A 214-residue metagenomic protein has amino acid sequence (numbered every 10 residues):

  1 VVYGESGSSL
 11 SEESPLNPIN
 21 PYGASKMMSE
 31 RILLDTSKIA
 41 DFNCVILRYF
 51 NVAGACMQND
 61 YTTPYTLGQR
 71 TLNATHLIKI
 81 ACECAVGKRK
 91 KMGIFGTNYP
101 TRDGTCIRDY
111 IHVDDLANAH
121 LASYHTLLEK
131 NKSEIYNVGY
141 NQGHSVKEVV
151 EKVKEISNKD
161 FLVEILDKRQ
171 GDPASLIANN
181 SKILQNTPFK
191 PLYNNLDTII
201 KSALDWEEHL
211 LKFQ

Functional and structural regions predicted by a protein language model:
V1-A53, M57-H76: Catalytic helix-loop patch of NAD(P)-dependent Rossmann-fold dehydrogenases
I78-Q214: C-terminal substrate-binding subdomain of Rossmann-fold SDR/epimerase-dehydratase oxidoreductases
